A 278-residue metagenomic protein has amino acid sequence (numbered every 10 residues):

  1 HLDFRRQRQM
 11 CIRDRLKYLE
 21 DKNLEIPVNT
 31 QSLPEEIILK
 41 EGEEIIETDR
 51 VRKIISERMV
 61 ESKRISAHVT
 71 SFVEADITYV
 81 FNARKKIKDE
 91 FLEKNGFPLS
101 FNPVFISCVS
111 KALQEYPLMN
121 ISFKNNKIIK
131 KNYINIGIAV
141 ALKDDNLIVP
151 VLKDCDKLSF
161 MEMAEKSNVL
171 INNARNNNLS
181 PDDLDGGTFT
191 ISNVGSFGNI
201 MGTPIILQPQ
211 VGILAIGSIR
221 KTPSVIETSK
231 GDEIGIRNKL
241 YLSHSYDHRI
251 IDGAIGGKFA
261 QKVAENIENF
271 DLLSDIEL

Functional and structural regions predicted by a protein language model:
H1-R8: Positively charged, low-complexity/disordered segments
Q9, R13-L278: C-terminal catalytic/motor cores of large multi-domain enzyme assemblies
